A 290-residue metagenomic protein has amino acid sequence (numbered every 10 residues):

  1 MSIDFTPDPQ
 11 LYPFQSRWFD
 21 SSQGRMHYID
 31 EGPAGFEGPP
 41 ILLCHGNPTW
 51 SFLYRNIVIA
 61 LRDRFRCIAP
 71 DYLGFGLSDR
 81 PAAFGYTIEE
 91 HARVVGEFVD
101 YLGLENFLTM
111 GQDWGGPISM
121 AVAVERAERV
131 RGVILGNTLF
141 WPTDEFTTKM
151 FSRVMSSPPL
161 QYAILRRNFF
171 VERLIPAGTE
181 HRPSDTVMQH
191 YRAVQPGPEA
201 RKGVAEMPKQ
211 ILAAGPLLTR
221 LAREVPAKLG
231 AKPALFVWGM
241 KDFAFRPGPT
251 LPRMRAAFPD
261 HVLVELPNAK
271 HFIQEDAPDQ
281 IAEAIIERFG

Functional and structural regions predicted by a protein language model:
M1-R17: An N-terminal hydrophobic leader/cap segment in hydrolases
F19-Q23, I29-F36, A69-G111, E283: Active-site loop/oxyanion-hole signature of alpha/beta-hydrolase fold enzymes
E31-L77: Conserved HGGG/HGGXW glycine-rich cap/lid loop of the alpha/beta-hydrolase fold
P48-I59, L77-R80, T143-D144, P216 (+2 more regions): Short N-terminal helix/helix-N-cap motif within the alpha/beta-hydrolase-1
E105-F146: Conserved hydrolase catalytic core segment
D144-E206: Helix-rich cap/lid subdomain of alpha/beta-hydrolase
A200-A256, E265: Conserved serine/cysteine hydrolase catalytic core
P259-G290: Catalytic active-site module of serine/aspartate enzymes centered on a nucleophile-bearing elbow/loop
